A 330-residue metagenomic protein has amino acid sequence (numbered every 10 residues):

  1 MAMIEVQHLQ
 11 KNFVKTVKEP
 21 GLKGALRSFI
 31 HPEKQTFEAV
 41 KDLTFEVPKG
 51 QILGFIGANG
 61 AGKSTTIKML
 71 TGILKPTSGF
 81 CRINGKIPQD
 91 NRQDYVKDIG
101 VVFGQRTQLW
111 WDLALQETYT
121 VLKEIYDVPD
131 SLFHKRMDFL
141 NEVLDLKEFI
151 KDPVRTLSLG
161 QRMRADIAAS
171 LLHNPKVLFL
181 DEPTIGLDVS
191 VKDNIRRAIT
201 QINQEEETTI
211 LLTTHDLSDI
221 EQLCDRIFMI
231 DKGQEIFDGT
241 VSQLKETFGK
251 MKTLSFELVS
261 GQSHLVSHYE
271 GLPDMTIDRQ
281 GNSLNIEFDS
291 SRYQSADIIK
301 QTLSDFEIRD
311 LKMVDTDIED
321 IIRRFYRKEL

Functional and structural regions predicted by a protein language model:
G21-F29, T120, E124, S131-F149: Conserved ABC ATPase "signature" region
G79-D90, Y95-V96: Conserved ABC transporter NBD signature motif
D112, P153-L157: Conserved ABC ATPase signature
N174: Conserved catalytic motifs of ABC-family nucleotide-binding domains
L178-E182: Catalytic Walker B motif of ABC-type/P-loop ATPase nucleotide-binding domains
R196-D289: ABC transporter nucleotide-binding domain
